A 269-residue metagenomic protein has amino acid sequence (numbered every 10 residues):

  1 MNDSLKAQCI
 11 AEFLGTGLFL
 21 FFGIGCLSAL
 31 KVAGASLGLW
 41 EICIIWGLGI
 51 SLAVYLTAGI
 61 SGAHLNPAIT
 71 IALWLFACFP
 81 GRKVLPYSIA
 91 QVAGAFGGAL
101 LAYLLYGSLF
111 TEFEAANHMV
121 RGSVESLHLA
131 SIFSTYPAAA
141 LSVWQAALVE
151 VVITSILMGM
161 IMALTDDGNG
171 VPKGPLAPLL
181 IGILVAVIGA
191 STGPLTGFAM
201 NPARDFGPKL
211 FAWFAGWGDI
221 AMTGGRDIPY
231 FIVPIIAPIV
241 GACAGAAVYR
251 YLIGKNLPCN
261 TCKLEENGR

Functional and structural regions predicted by a protein language model:
M1-R269: Membrane-interface helix-loop junctions and terminal tails of multi-pass membrane proteins
